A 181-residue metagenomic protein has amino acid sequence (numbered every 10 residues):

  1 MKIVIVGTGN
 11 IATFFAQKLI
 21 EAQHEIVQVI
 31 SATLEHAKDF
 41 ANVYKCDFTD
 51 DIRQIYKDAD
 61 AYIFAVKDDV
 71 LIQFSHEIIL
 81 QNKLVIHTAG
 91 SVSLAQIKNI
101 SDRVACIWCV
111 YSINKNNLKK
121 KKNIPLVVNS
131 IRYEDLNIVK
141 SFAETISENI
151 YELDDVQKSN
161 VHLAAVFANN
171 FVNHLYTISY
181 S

Functional and structural regions predicted by a protein language model:
M1, H24-Q28, D58-Y62, Q81-V85 (+1 more regions): Short active-site oxyanion
M1-T49: NAD(P)+-binding Rossmann beta1-loop-alpha1 motif at the extreme N-terminus of oxidoreductases
N10, E35-H36, D69-V70, V92 (+2 more regions): Short alpha-helical
T13, K38, I72-Q73, A95 (+1 more regions): Alpha-helical elements of the RecA-like P-loop NTPase motor core of helicases
H24-E25, D102, E148: Short phosphate-binding/catalytic loops that engage adenosine nucleotides
L34, V43-K119: Rossmann-like NAD(P)(H) cofactor-binding subdomain of soluble oxidoreductases
H36, V43, L118-N160, A168-S181: Internal alpha-helical scaffold of NAD(P)-dependent oxidoreductase catalytic cores
